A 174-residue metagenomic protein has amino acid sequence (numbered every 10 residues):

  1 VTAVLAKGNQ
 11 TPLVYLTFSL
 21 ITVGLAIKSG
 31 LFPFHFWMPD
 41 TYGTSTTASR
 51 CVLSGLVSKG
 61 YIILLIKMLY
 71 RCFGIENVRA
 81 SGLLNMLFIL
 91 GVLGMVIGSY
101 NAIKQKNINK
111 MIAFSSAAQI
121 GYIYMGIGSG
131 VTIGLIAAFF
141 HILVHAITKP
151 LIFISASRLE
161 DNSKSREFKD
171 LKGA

Functional and structural regions predicted by a protein language model:
V1-A174: Hydrophobic transmembrane alpha-helices and their helix-loop junctions in integral membrane proteins
